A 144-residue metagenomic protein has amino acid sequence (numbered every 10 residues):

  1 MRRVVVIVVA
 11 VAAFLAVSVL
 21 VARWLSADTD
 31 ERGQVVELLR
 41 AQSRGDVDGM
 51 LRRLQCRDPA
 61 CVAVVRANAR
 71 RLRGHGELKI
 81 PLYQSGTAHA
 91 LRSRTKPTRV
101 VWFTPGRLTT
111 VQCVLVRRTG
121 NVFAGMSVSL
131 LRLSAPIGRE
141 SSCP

Functional and structural regions predicted by a protein language model:
M1-R2, A22, R52, R70 (+3 more regions): Short, intrinsically disordered low-complexity segments
M1-R40, R44, R52: Short, low-complexity N-terminal intrinsically disordered segments enriched in polar/charged residues
D28, D58, F123-M126: Intrinsic-disorder-associated interaction segments
V35, M50, S127-S129: Terminal low-complexity, poorly structured segments
D48-P97, V101-R107: Short solvent-exposed beta->alpha transition segments
G86-P144: Exposed beta-sheet edge and beta->alpha loop/turn motif
